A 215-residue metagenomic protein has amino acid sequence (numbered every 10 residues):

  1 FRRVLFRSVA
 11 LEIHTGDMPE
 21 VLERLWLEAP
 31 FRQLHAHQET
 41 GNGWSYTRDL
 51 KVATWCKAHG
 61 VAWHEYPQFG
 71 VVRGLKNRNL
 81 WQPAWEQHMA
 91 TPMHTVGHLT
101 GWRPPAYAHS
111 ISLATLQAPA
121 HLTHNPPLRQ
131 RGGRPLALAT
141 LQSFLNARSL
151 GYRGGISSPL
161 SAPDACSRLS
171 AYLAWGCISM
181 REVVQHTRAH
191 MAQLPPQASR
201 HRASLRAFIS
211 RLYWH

Functional and structural regions predicted by a protein language model:
R2-F208: Active-site "lid/cap" and pocket-lining segments within catalytic core domains
